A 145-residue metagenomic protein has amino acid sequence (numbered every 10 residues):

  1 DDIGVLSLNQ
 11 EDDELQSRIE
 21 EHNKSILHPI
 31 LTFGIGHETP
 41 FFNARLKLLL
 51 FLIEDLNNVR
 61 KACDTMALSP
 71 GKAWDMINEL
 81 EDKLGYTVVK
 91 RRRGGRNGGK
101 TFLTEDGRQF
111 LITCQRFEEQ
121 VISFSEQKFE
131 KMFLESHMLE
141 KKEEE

Functional and structural regions predicted by a protein language model:
K24-E38: Short, Lys/Arg-enriched N-terminal segment that forms or immediately precedes the first helix of a structured domain
E54-D64: Short helix-boundary/capping micro-motifs
A67-L68: Central "turn" residue of the DNA-binding helix-turn-helix
M76: Residues within the DNA-recognition helix of helix-turn-helix
D82-T87: Residue cluster at the C-terminal edge of the helix-turn-helix DNA-binding motif
R91-F117: Basic, amphipathic "hinge/linker" alpha-helix immediately C-terminal to the N-terminal HTH DNA-binding motif
Q109-E145: Helix-turn-helix/homeodomain-like alpha-helical modules used for DNA recognition and transcription-factor dimerization
